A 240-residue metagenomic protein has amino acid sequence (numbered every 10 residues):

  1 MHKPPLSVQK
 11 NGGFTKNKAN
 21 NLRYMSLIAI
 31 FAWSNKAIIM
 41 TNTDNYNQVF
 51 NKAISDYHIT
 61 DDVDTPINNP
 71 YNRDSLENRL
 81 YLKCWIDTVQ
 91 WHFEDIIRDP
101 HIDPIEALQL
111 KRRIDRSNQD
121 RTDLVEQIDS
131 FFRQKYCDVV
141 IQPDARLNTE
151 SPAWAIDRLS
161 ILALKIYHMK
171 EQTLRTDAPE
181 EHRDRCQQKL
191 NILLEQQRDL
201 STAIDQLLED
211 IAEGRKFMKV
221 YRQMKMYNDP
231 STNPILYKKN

Functional and structural regions predicted by a protein language model:
P4: Cationic, low-complexity basic patches in intrinsically disordered or flexible, solvent-exposed regions
K10-N11, K16-N17: Polybasic, lysine-rich low-complexity intrinsically disordered segments
A19, L27-A29, A37-I38: Generic short N-terminal amphipathic or hydrophobic helices
M40-N240: Anionic, Ser/Thr-rich low-complexity intrinsically disordered regions
